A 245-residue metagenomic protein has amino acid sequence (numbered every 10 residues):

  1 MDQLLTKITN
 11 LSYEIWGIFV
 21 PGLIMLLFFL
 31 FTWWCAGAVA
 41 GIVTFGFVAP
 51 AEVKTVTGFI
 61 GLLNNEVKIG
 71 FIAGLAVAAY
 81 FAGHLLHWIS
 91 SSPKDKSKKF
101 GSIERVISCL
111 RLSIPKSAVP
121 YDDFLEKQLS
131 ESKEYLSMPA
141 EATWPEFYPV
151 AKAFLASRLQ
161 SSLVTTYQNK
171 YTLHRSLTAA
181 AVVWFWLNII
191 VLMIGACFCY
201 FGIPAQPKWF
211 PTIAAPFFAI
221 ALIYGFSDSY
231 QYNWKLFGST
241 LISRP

Functional and structural regions predicted by a protein language model:
M1-Y121, F198-F217, A221, F226-F237 (+1 more regions): N-terminal first transmembrane alpha-helix
I8-L23, Q160-G202, P211: Transmembrane alpha-helical segments and their cytosolic interface motifs in multi-pass membrane proteins
G17, L125-Q128, P139, A151-K152 (+4 more regions): Generic alpha-helical secondary structure signal
F19, L26, L30, S91 (+8 more regions): Generic local-structure boundary detector
S92-Y167: Charge-rich cytosolic interhelical loops and cytosolic tails of multi-pass membrane proteins
